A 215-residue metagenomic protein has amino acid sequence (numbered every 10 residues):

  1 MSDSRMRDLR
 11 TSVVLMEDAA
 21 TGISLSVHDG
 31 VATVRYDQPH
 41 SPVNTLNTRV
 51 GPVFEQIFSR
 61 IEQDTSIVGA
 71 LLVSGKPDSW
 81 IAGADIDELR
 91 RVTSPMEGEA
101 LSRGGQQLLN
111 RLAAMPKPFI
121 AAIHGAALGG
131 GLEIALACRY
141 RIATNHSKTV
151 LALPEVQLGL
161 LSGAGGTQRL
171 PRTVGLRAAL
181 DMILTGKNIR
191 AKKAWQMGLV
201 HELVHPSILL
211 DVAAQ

Functional and structural regions predicted by a protein language model:
S2-V73, Q107-R111: Conserved CoA-thioester-binding segment of acyl-CoA-metabolizing enzymes
M6-D37, L136, R177, L184-Q215: Amphipathic alpha-helical segments at domain termini/boundaries
Y36-H40, T93, E155: Short, histidine-centered active-site or binding-site loop motifs used for metal coordination, general acid-base
L72-V73, D85, A135, A194: Hydrophobic/aromatic residues within transmembrane alpha-helices of multi-pass small-molecule transporters
S74-L108, A127, Q157-L160: Glycine- (often His-adjacent) and acidic-residue-rich active-site loop that binds/positions the CoA thioester
G75, Q106, R111-L158, S162: Glycine-rich beta-to-alpha active-site loop
R111, I134, R169-L170, D181 (+1 more regions): Hydrophobic/aromatic ligand-binding patch that stacks against planar heteroaromatic rings of cofactors or nucleotides
T167-R177: Hydrophobic, secondary-structure "cap" segments at the distal end of domains
